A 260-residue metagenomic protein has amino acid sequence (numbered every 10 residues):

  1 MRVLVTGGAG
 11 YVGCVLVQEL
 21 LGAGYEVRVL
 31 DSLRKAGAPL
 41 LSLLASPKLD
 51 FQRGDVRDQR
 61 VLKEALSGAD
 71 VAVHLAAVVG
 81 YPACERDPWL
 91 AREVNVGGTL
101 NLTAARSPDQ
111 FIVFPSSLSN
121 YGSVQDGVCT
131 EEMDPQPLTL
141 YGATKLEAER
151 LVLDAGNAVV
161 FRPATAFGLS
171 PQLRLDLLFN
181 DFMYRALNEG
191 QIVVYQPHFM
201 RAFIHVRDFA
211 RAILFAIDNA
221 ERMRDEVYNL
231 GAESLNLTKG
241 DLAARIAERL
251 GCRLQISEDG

Functional and structural regions predicted by a protein language model:
M1-V71: N-terminal Rossmann/SDR dinucleotide-binding element
T6, L30, A72-A76, I112-L118 (+1 more regions): SDR active-site strand-loop-helix element
V56-E93: NAD(P)H-binding glycine-rich loop region in Rossmannoid oxidoreductase-like domains and their noncatalytic homologs
H74, L100-L140: Conserved Rossmann-fold NAD(P)-dependent oxidoreductase catalytic core, especially the SDR/UDP-sugar
T144: Active-site helix of classical SDR
R150-R201, V206-L214, I246: NAD(P)-dependent short-chain dehydrogenase/reductase
E189-G190, V194-G260: C-terminal substrate-binding subdomain of Rossmann-fold SDR/epimerase-dehydratase oxidoreductases
